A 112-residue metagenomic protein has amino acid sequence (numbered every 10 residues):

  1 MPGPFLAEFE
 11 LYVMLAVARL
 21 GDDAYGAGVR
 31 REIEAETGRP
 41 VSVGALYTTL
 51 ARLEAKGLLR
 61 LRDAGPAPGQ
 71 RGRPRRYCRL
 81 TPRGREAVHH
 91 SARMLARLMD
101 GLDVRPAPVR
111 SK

Functional and structural regions predicted by a protein language model:
M1, Y77-C78: A positively charged, amphipathic N-terminal helix/segment that binds anionic biomolecules
M1-G3, K112: Short, intrinsically disordered or compositionally biased N-terminal tails of bacterial proteins
G3, A51, P68-Q70: Short secondary-structure boundary/capping segments
G3-A45: N-terminal helix-turn-helix DNA-binding core of bacterial DNA-binding proteins
L46-K56: Basic amphipathic alpha-helical segments that dock to polyanions
K56-R71, R79: Beta-hairpin "wing" of winged helix-turn-helix
P74: Exposed loop/turn and edge beta-strand positions of beta-sandwich/beta-sheet ligand-binding modules
R83-K112: Amphipathic alpha-helical dimerization/coiled-coil segments that flank or bridge DNA-binding/regulatory modules
